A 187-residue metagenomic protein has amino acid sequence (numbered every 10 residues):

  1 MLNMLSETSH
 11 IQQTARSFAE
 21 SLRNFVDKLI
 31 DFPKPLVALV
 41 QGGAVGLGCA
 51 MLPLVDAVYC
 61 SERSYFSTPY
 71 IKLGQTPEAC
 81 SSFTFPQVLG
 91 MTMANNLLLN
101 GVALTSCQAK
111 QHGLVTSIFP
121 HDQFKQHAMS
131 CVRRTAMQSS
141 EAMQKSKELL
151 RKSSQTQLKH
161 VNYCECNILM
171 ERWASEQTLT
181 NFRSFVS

Functional and structural regions predicted by a protein language model:
M1-N24, A44, Q157: Glycine- (often His-adjacent) and acidic-residue-rich active-site loop that binds/positions the CoA thioester
L2-M4, Q13, G101-C107, D122-Q126 (+1 more regions): C-terminal alpha-helix plus adjacent terminal tail
M4, F18-S21, K28, M51 (+2 more regions): Residue-level recognition of specific faces of alpha-helices
T8, A15, D56, C60 (+1 more regions): Alpha-helical interaction segments
T8, F32, S175-E176: Generic structural signal for alpha-helix termini and adjacent loop/cap motifs
R16-E20, Y70, L89-M91, L150 (+1 more regions): Short C-terminal domain-edge/linker segments immediately following a structured domain
S21-F25, S81-T84, M93, K145 (+2 more regions): Hydrophobic alpha-helical segments typical of transmembrane helices and their membrane-interface/capping positions
D27-E141: Crotonase-fold acyl-CoA enzyme core
